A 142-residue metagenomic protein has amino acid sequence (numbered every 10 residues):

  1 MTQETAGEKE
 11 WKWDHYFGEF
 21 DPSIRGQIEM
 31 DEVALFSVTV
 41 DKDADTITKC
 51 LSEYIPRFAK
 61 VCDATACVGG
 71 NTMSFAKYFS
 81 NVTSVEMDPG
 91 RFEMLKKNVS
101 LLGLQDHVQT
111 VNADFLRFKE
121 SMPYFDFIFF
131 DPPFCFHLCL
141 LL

Functional and structural regions predicted by a protein language model:
M1-K60, C67-V68: S-adenosyl-L-methionine
I47, V61-F75, F115, P123-L140: Conserved proline-anchored active-site loop of SAM-dependent methyltransferases that bridges a beta-strand
Y54-I55, V108, F134-F136: Glycine-rich loops and low-complexity Gly/Arg-rich segments that provide flexible linkers or classic glycine-based
N81-E86: Conserved SAM-binding motif I beta-strand of class I
M87-F127: S-adenosyl-L-methionine
K96, L140-L142: Short amphipathic alpha-helical segments
